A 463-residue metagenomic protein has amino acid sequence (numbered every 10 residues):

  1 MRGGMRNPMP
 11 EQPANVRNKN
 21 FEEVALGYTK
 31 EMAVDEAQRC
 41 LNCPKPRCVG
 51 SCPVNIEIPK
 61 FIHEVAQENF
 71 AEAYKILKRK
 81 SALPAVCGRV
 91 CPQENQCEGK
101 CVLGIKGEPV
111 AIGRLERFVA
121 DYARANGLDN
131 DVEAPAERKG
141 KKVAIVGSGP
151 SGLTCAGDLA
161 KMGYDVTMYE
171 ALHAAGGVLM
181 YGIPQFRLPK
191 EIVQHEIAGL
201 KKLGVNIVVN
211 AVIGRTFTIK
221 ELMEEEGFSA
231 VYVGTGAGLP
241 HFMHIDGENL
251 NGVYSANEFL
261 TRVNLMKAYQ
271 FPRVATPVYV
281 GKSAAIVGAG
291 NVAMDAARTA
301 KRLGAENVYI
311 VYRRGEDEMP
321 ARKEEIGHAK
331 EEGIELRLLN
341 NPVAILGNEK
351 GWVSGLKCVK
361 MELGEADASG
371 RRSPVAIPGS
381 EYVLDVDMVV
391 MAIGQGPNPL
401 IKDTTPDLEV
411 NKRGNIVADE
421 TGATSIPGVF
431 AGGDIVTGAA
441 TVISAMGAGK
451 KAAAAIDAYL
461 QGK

Functional and structural regions predicted by a protein language model:
R17-D35, I56-R89, K106-P135, V263-N264: Ferredoxin-type iron-sulfur electron-transfer modules in oxidoreductases and energy-metabolism complexes
Q38-K60, A82-I105: Local cysteine-cluster metal-coordination motifs and their immediate loop/turn environment, predominantly Fe-S cluster
E72, E137, K142-V146, Q194-I245 (+4 more regions): Feature captures the FAD/FMN-dependent oxidoreductase FAD-binding
V119-E137, H195-R215, P240-L303, V410-T421 (+1 more regions): Glycine-rich dinucleotide-binding loop and its adjacent helix/turn
K142-T167, A293-K301: N-terminal Rossmann-like FAD-binding beta1-loop-alpha1 element of flavoenzymes
D165-M168, L172-I207, A297-A344: Rossmann-like dinucleotide-binding cores of NAD(P)H-dependent redox enzymes
N249-G281, A366-A439: FAD-site-proximal beta/loop scaffold in flavoenzymes
I435-G462: A conserved FAD-binding loop/helix module that cradles the flavin
